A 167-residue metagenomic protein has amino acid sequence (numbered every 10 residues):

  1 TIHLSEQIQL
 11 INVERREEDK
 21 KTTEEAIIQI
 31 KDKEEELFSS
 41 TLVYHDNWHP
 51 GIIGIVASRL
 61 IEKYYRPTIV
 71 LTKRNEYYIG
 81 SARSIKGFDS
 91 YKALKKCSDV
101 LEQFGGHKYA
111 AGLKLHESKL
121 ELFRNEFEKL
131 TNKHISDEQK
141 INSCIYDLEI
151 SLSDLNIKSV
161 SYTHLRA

Functional and structural regions predicted by a protein language model:
T1-E121, S151: Hydrophobic helix-and-loop "lid/oligomerization" segment in the mid-to-C-terminal part of catalytic domains
P50, H134, S153-L155: Short beta-strands and strand-coil junctions in structured, solvent-facing domains, enriched
L94-C97, E126-L130: Short amphipathic alpha-helices in soluble, non-transmembrane regions that often serve as interface/regulatory elements
D99-E102, L130-S136: A common structural junction motif
F104-H107, D137-I141: Conserved short beta-strand edge segments in small beta-sheet-based binding/regulatory domains
K140-D147, I157: Upstream accessory/linker segments immediately N-terminal to the RecA-like ATPase cores of bacterial MutS and a subset
N156-Y162: Short, low-order "capping/linker" segments at domain edges
T163-A167: Conserved small/polar residues in nucleotide/adenosyl-binding loops
